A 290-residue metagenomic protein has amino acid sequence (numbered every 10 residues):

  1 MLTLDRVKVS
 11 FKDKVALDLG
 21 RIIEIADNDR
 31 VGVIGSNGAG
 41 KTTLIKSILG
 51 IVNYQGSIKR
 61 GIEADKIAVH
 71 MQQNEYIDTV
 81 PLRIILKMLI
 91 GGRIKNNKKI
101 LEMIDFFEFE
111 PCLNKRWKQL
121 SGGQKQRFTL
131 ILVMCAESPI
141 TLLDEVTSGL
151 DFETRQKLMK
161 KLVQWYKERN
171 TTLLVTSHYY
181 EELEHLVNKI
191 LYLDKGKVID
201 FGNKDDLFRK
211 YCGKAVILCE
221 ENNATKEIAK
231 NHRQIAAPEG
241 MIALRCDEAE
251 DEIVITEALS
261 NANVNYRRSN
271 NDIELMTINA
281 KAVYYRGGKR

Functional and structural regions predicted by a protein language model:
M1-R21: A short, flexible loop at the N-terminus of ABC-type nucleotide-binding domains that lies
I34-S36: The feature captures the beta-strand-to-loop junction immediately N-terminal to the Walker
Q73, D78-I94: Q-loop/switch helix immediately C-terminal to the Walker
N97-C112, M134: Conserved ABC ATPase "signature" region
R116-L120: Conserved ABC ATPase signature
T141-E145: Catalytic Walker B motif of ABC-type/P-loop ATPase nucleotide-binding domains
V163-T172, H178-A243: ABC transporter nucleotide-binding domain
D247-R290: C-terminal coupling/interaction segments
